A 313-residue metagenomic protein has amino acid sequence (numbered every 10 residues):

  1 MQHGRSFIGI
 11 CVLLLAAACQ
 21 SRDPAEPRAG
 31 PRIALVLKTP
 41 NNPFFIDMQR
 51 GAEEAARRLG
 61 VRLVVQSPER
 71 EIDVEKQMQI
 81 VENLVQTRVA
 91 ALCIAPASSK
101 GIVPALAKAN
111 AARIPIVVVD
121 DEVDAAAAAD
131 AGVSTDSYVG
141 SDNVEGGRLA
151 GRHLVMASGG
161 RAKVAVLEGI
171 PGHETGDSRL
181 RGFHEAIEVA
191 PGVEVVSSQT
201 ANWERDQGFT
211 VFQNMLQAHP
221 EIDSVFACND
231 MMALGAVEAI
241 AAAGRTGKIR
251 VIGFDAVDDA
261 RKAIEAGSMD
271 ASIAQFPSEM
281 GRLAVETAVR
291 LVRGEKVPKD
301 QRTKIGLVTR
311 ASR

Functional and structural regions predicted by a protein language model:
L15-A18: C-terminal motif of bacterial Sec signal peptides marking the signal peptidase cleavage site
Q20, A29, L167, P171 (+3 more regions): Hinge/cleft segment of the Venus flytrap/periplasmic-binding protein
R28, I33, Q77, S137-V164 (+3 more regions): Hydrophobic alpha-helical segments within soluble ligand-binding/sensing domains
R32-G51, A55, L59, V64-E82 (+6 more regions): Extracytoplasmic "Venus flytrap"
F44-R58, G146-A150, E174-V193, Q207 (+3 more regions): Short, solvent-exposed amphipathic alpha-helices that sit in or adjacent to ligand/effector-binding or catalytic
V74-A90, F209-E221: Short, well-structured alpha-helical segments in soluble
P96-A111, F183, V196-S197, A201-K262: Hydrophobic alpha-helical
K100, P104-E145, M156, K163 (+1 more regions): Flexible loop/hinge segments that line or gate small-molecule binding clefts
